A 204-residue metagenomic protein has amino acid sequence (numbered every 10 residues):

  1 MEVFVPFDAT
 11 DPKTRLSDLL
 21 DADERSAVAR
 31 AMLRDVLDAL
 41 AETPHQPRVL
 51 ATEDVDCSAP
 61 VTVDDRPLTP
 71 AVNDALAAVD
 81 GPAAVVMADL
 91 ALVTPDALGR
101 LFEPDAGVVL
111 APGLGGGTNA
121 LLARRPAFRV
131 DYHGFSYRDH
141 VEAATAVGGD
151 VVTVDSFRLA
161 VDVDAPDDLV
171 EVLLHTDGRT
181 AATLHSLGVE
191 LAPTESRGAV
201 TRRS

Functional and structural regions predicted by a protein language model:
M1-L16: N-terminal nucleotide-binding beta1-loop-alpha1 segment
A29-Q46: A short, N-terminal amphipathic alpha-helix
Q46-T52: Short, hydrophobic beta-strand segments that form beta-sheet elements in well-ordered domains
S58-A84: Short phosphate-binding loop-to-helix
M87-A91: The conserved acidic donor/metal-binding loop of glycosyltransferases
V93-G117: Conserved donor-nucleotide/metal-binding helix-loop-beta segment in metal-dependent transferases, i.e., the alpha-helix
L122-A146, S204: Short, glycine-/small-residue-rich phosphate/pyrophosphate-handling segment
V147-S204: Conserved alpha/beta core of the MobA/IspD/sugar-nucleotide pyrophosphorylase nucleotidyltransferase superfamily
